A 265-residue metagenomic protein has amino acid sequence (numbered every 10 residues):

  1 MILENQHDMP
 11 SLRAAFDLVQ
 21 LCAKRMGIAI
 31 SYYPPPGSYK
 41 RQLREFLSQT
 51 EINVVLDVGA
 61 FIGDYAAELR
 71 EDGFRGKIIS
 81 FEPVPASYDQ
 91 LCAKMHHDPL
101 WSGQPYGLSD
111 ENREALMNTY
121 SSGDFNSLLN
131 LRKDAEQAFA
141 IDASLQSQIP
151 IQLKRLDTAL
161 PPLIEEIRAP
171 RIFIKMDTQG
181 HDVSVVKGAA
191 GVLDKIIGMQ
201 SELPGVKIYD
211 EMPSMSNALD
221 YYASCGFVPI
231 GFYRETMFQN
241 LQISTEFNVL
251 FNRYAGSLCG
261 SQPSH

Functional and structural regions predicted by a protein language model:
M1-H265: Phosphate/nucleotide-binding beta-alpha loop and adjacent structural elements of enzyme active sites
